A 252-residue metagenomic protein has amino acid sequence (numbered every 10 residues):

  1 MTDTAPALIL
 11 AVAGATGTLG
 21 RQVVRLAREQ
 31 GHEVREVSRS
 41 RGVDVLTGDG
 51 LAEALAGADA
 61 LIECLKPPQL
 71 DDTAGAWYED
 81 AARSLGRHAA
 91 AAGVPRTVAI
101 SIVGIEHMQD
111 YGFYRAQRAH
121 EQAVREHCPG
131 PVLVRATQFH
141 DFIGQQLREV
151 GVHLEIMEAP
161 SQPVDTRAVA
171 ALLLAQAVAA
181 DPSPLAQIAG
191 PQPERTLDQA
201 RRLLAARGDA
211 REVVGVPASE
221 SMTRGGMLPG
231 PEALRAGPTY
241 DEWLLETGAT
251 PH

Functional and structural regions predicted by a protein language model:
T2-H32: N-terminal Rossmann NAD(P)H-binding glycine-rich loop of SDR-like oxidoreductase domains
L19, L61, T166-L173, I188 (+2 more regions): Non-catalytic, hydrophobic alpha-helical segments
L26-A92, I102-G112: NAD(P)H-binding glycine-rich loop region in Rossmannoid oxidoreductase-like domains and their noncatalytic homologs
R96, S101-G104, A119-Q145: Conserved beta-loop-beta element that borders a ligand/cofactor-binding pocket
P131-V132, Q145-V164, A168, A189: A conserved pocket-lining segment of Rossmann-fold NAD(P)-dependent short-chain dehydrogenase/reductase
D141-V150, Q176-A186, D209-R211: Glycine/proline-rich active-site loop of Rossmann-fold NAD(P)-dependent oxidoreductases
I156-P160, P184-P193, P229-G230: Glycine-rich Rossmann NAD(P)(H)-binding loop
E194-H252: Mobile cap/lid helix-loop segments that border enzyme active or cofactor-binding sites and regulate substrate access
